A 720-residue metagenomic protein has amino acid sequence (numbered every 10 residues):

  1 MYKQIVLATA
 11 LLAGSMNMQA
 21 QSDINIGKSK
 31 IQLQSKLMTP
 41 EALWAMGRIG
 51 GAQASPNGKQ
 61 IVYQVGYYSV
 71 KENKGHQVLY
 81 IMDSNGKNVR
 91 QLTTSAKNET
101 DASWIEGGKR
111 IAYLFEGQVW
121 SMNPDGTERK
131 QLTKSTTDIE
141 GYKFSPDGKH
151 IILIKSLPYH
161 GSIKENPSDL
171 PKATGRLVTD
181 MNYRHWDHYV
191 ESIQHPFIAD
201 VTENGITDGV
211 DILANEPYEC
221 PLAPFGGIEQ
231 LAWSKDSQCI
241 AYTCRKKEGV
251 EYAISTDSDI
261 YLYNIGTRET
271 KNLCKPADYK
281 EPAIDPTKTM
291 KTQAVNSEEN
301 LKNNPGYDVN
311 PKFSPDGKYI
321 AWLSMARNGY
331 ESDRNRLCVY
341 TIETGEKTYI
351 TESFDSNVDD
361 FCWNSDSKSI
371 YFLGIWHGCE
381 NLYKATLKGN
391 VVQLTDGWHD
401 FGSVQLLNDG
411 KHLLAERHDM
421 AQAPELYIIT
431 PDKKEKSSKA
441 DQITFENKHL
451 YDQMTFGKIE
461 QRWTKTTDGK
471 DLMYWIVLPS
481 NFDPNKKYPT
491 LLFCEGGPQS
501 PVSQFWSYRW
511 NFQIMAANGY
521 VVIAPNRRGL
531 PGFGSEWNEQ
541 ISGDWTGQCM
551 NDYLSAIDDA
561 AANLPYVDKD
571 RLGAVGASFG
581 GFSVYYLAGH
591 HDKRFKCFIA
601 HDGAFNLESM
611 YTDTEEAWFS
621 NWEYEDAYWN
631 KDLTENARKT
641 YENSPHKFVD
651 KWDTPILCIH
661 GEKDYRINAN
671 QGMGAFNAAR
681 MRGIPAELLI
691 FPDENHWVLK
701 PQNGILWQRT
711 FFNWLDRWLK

Functional and structural regions predicted by a protein language model:
S22-G27, H76-Q77, L153-N215, T243-K246 (+5 more regions): Predominantly five- to eight-bladed beta-propeller fold
M46-I61, A96-A112, R129, T136-I151 (+16 more regions): Conserved beta-propeller blade repeats
Y67-K71, P158-G161, K247-V250, A326-Y330 (+2 more regions): Short glycine/acidic-enriched loop and turn motifs that connect beta-strands
D83-K87, N123-T127, V201-N204, N264-R268 (+3 more regions): Short loop/turn segments that connect beta-strands within beta-propeller blades
F445-N485: N-terminal cap/lid segment of alpha/beta-hydrolase-fold proteins
L478, K486-G496: Short beta-strand element of the alpha/beta-hydrolase
K487, P498-F512, R527, N670-Q671: The serine-hydrolase catalytic nucleophile loop
N511, A516, A524-K720: Active-site-proximal cap/loop segments of hydrolase catalytic domains
